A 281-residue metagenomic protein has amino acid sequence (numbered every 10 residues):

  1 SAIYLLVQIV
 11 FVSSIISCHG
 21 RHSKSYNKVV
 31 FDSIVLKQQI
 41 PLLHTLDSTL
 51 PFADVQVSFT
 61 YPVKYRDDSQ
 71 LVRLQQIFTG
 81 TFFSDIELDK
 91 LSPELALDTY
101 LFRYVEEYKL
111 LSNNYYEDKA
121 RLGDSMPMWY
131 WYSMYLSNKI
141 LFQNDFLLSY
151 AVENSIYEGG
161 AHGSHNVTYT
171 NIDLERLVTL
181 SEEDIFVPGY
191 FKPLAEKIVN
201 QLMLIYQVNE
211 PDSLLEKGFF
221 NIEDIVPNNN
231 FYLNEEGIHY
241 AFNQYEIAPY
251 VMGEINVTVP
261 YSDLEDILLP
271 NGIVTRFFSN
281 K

Functional and structural regions predicted by a protein language model:
S1-L6: Bacterial N-terminal signal peptides that target proteins for export
V7-I9, V57: Intrinsic disorder/low-complexity segments enriched in polar/small residues
V10-F11, L194: Short secondary-structure subsegments characteristic of cysteine-rich extracellular domains
S14-S17: C-terminal motif of bacterial Sec signal peptides marking the signal peptidase cleavage site
H19-K281: Compositionally biased intrinsically disordered regions enriched in Thr/Gly
